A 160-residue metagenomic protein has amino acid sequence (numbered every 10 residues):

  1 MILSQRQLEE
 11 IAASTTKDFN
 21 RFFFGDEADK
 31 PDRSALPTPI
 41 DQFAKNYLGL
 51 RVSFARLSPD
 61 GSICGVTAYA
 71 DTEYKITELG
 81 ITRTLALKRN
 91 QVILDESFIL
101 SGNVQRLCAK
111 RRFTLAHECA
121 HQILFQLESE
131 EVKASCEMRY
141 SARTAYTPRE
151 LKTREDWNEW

Functional and structural regions predicted by a protein language model:
M1-W160: Active-site hotspot residues in diverse enzymes, especially metal/ion-binding acidic/histidine motifs
